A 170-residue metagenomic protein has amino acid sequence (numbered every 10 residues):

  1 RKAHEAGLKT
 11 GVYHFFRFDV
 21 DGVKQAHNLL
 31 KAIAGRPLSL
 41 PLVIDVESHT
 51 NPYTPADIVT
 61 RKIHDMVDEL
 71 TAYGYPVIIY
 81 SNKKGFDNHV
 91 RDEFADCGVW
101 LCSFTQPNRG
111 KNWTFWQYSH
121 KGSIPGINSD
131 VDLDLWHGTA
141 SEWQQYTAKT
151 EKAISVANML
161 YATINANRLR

Functional and structural regions predicted by a protein language model:
R1-V67, T71-Y75: Substrate-binding cleft of extracellular glycoside hydrolase catalytic domains
V12-F16, I44-S48, I79-K83, S103 (+1 more regions): A cross-domain feature marking catalytic cores of carbohydrate-active enzymes and several ubiquitous metabolic/repair
V20-V23, N51-A56, F86-R91, R109-K111 (+1 more regions): Extracytoplasmic/secreted cell-surface and envelope-processing proteins
D21, P55, N82-K83, T139 (+1 more regions): General structural signal for secondary-structure boundaries
L29, S39-V43, D87-L101: Accessory recognition modules or surfaces
I33-G35, L70, V90-F94, N108: Alpha-helix C-terminal capping segments
G74-N88: Aromatic-lined carbohydrate-recognition surfaces of secreted/lumenal glycan-active proteins
D92-L169: Functionally critical loop-and-helix segments that line ligand-binding/catalytic clefts of soluble enzyme domains
